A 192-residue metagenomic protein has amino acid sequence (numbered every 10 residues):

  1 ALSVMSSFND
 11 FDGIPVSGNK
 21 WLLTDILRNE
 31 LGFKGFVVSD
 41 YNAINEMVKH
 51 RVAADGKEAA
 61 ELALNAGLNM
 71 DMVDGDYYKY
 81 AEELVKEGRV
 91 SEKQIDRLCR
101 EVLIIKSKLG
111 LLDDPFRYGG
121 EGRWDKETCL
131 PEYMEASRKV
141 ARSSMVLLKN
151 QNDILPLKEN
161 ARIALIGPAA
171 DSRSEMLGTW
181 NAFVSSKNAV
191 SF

Functional and structural regions predicted by a protein language model:
A1-F192: Glycoside hydrolase catalytic-domain context in secreted enzymes
